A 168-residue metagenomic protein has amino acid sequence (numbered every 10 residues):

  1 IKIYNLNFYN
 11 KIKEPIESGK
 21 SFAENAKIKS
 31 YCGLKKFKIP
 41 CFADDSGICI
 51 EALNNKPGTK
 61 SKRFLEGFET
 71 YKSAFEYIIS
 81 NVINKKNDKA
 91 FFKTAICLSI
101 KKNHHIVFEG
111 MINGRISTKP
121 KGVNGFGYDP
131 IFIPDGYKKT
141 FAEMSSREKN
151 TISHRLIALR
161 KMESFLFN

Functional and structural regions predicted by a protein language model:
I1-N168: Anionic-ligand binding patches
